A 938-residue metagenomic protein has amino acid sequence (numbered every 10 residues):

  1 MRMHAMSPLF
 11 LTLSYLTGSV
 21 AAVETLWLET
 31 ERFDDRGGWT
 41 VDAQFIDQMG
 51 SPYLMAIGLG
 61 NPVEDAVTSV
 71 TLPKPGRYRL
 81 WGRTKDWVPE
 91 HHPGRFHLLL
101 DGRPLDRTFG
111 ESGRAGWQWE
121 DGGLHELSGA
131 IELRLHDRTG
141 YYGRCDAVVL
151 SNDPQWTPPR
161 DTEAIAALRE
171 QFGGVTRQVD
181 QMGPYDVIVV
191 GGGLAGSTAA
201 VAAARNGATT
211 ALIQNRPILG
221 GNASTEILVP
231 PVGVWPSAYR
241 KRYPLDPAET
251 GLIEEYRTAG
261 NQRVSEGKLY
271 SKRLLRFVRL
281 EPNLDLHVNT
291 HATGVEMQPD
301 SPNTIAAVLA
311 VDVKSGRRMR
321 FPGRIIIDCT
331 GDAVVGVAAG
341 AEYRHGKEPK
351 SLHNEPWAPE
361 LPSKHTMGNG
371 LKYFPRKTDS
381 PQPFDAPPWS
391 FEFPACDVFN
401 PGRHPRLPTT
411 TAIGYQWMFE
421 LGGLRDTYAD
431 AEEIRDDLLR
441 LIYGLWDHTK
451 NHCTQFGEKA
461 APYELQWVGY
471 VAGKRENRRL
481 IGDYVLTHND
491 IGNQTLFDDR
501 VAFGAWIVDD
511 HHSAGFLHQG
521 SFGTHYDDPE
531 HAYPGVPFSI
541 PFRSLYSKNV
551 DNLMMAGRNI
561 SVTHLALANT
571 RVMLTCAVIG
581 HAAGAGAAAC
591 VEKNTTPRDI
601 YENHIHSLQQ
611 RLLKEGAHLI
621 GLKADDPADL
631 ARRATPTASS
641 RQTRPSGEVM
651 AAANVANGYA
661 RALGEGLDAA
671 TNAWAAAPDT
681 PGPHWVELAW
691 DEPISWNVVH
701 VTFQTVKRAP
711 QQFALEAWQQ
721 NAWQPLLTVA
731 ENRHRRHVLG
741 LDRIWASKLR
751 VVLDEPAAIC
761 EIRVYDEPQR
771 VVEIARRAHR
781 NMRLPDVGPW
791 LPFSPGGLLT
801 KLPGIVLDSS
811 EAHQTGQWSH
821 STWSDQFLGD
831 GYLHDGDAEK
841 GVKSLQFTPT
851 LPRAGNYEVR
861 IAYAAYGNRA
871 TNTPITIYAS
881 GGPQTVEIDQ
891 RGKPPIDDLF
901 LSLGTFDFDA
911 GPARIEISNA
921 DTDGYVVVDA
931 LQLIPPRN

Functional and structural regions predicted by a protein language model:
A22-Q178, W718, D786-N938: Extracytoplasmic
Q44-P52, G621-W696, T702-F713, N721 (+3 more regions): Disordered, acidic Ser/Thr/Pro-rich linker "stalks" and the adjacent N-terminal cap of the next globular domain
W117-H125, L727-A758, F900-D907: Beta-sandwich interaction modules
G129-R138, P636, P683-T702, L715 (+4 more regions): Hydrophobic/aromatic beta-strand segments within beta-rich folds
T176-Q181, G294, D300-A307, D312-L630: Flavin (FAD/FMN)-binding glycine-rich loop and adjacent Rossmann-like elements that form
Q181-G193: Beta1/beta-strand and adjacent pyrophosphate-binding region of the FAD-binding site in flavoprotein oxidoreductases
G196: N-terminal Rossmann-fold NAD(P) dinucleotide-binding loop
A208-T209, Q214-E296, N303, R344 (+3 more regions): Conserved N-terminal/central alpha/beta ligand/cofactor-binding core
